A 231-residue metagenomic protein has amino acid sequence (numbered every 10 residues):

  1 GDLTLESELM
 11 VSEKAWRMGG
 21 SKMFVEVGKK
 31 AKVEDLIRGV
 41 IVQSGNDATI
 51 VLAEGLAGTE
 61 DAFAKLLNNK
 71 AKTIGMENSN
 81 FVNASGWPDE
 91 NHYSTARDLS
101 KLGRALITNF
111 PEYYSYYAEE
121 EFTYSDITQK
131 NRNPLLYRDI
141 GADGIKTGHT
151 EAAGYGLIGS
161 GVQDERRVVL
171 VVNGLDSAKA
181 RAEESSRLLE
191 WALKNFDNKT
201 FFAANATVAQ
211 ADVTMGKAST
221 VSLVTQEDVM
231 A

Functional and structural regions predicted by a protein language model:
G1-R97, R104-T108: Active-site-adjacent loops and short helices of periplasmic peptidoglycan-processing enzymes
M76-N80, P88-Y93, R97-A231: Domain-terminus/edge residues, biased toward the C-terminal soluble/receptor-binding domains of extracytoplasmic
